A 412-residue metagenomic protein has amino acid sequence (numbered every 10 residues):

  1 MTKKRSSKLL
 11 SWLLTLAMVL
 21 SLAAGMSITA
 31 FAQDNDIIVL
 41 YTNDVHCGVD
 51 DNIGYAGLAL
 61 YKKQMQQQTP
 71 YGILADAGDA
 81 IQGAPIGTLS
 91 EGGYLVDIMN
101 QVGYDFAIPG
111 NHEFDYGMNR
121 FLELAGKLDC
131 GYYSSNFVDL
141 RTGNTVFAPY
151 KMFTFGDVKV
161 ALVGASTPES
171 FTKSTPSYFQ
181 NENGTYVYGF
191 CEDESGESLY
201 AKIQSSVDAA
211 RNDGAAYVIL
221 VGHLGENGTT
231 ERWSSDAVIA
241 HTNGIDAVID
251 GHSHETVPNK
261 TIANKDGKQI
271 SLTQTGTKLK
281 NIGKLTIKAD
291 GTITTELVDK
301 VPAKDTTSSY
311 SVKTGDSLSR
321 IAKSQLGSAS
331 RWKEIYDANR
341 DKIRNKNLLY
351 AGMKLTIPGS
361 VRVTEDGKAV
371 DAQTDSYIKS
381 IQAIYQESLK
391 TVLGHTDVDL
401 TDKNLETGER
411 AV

Functional and structural regions predicted by a protein language model:
T2-L14: Bacterial N-terminal signal peptides that target proteins for export
L20-N35: Sec-dependent signal peptide cleavage junction
A32-T306: Acidic, metal/ion-coordinating pockets
D305-A329, M353: Primarily a LysM-type cell-wall glycan-binding module
D305-S309, R344, I357-R362: Intrinsically disordered, low-complexity Ser/Thr-rich linker and spacer segments in cell-wall-related proteins
K313, R344, Y350-T356: Residue-level recognition of short, solvent-exposed, well-ordered loop/turn junctions that link secondary-structure
W332-R340: Short, structured beta-strand/loop micro-motifs enriched in basic residues and often containing a Trp
R362-V412: Hard-cation-handling environments
